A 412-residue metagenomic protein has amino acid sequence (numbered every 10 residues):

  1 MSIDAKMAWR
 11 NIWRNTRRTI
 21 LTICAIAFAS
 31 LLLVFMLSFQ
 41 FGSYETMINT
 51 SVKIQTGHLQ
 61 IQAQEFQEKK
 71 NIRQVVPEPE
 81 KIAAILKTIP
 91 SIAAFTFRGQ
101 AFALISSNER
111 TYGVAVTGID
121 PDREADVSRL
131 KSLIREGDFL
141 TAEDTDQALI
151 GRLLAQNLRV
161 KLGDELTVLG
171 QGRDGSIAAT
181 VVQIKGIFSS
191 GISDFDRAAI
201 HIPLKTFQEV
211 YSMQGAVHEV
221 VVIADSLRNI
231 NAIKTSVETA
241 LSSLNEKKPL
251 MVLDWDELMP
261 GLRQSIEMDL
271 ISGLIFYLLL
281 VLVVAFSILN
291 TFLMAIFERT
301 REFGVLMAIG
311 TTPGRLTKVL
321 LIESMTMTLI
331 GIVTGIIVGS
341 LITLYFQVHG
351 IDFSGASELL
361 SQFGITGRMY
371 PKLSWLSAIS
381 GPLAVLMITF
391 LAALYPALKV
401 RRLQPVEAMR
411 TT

Functional and structural regions predicted by a protein language model:
M1-V34, S43-Y44, N49, G314 (+1 more regions): N-terminal Sec/SRP start-transfer signal
L31-L59, T343-F346, G350: Alpha-helical transmembrane segments
L33-G42, I266, L270-A308, L316-L321 (+2 more regions): A hydrophobic alpha-helix feature that marks transmembrane segments and, especially, their cytosolic C-terminal ends
Q64, Q74-G215: A structural signal for hydrophobic secondary-structure junctions, strongest on transmembrane helix-loop-helix units
G172-G273: Mechanotransmission and gating elements of multispan inner-membrane complexes involved in transport and envelope
L293, T300, G304-Q347, S380: Transmembrane alpha-helical interface segments in multi-pass membrane proteins
T334-S380: Short helix-loop junctions at transmembrane helix boundaries
L373-T412: C-terminal membrane-exit region of the final transmembrane helix in multipass inner-membrane proteins
